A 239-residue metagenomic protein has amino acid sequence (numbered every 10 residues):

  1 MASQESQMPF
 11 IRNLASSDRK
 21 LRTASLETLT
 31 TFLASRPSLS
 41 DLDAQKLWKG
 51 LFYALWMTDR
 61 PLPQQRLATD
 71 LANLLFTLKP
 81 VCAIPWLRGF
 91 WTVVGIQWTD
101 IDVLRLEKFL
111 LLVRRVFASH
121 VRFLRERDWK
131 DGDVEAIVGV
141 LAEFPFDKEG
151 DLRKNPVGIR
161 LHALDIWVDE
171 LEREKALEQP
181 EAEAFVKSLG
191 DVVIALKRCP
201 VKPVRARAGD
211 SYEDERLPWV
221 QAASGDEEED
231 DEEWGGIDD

Functional and structural regions predicted by a protein language model:
M1-C82: Extreme N-terminal segments of fungal proteins
A2-M8, D169-D239: Eukaryotic acidic, Ser/Thr-rich intrinsically disordered low-complexity regions
Q4-E5, T23, F32, R88 (+3 more regions): Internal alpha-helical scaffold/solenoid segments in large eukaryotic proteins
Q4-M8, Q45, R88, V157 (+2 more regions): Amphipathic alpha-helical repeat elements characteristic of tetratricopeptide repeat
P9-L21, G50-P63, I96-R105, G150-K154 (+1 more regions): Short coil/turn segments at helix-helix junctions and helix-capping linkers within large alpha-helical proteins
T28-T31, D70-N73, L112, I166 (+2 more regions): Core register positions within helices of long alpha-helical scaffolds
L42-D43, C82-P85, L104, A184 (+1 more regions): Alpha-helix N-cap and coil->helix boundary residues
G50-L51, M57, L71-Q179: Eukaryote-skewed repeat-based solenoidal scaffolds used as protein-protein interaction platforms, primarily
